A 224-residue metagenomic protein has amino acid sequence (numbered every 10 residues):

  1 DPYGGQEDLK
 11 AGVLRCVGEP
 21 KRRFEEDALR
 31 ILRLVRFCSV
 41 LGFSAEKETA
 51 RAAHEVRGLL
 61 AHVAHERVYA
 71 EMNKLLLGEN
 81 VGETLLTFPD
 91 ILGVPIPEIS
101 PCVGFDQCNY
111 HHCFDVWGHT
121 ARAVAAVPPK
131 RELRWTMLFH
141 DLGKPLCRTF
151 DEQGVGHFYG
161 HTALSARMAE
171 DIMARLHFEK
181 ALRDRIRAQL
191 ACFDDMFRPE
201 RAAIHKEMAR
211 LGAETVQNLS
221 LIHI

Functional and structural regions predicted by a protein language model:
D1-L138, L142-G160, L164-K180: Glycine- and charge-enriched loop/helix tracts that form the active or gating conduit in phosphate/cation-handling
L133, Q217-N218: A short pocket-lining beta-strand/turn micro-motif at the edge of beta-sheets
R183-M196: Glycine-rich, Lys/Arg-enriched anion-binding loops that position phosphate/diphosphate groups for phosphoryl
I204-E207: Long, amphipathic alpha-helical stalk/connector segments used for oligomerization, subunit docking, or mechanical
R210-V216: C-terminal, helix-dominated tail/subdomain
I222-I224: Conserved small/polar residues in nucleotide/adenosyl-binding loops
